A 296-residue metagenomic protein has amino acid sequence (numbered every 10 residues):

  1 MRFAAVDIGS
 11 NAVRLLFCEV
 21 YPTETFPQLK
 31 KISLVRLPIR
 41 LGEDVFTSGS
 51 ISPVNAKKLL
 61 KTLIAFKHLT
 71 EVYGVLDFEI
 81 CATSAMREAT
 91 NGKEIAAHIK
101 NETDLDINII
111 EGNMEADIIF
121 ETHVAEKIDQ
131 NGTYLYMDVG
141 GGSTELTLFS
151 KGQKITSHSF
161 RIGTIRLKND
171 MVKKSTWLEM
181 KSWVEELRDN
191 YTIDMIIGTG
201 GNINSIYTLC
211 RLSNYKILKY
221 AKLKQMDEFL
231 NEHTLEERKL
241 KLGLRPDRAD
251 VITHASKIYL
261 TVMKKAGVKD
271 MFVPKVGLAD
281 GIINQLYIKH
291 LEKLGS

Functional and structural regions predicted by a protein language model:
M1-K30: N-terminal basic/disordered segments at the start of proteins
F3-D7, Y134-D138, I196: Short glycine-aspartate micro-motif
V6, L37-I39, M137, F160: Preference for bulky hydrophobic residues occupying beta-strand positions in well-ordered beta-sheet regions
S10-A12, T83, G140-E145, G201: Ser/Thr-glycine-rich phosphate-binding loops at phosphate-binding pockets of nucleotides, nucleotide cofactors
F17, R40, D44-L76, T83-A97 (+2 more regions): Helical "lid/coupling" subdomains associated with nucleotide-phosphate turnover
E24-T47: Short, compositionally biased "basic patch" segments
